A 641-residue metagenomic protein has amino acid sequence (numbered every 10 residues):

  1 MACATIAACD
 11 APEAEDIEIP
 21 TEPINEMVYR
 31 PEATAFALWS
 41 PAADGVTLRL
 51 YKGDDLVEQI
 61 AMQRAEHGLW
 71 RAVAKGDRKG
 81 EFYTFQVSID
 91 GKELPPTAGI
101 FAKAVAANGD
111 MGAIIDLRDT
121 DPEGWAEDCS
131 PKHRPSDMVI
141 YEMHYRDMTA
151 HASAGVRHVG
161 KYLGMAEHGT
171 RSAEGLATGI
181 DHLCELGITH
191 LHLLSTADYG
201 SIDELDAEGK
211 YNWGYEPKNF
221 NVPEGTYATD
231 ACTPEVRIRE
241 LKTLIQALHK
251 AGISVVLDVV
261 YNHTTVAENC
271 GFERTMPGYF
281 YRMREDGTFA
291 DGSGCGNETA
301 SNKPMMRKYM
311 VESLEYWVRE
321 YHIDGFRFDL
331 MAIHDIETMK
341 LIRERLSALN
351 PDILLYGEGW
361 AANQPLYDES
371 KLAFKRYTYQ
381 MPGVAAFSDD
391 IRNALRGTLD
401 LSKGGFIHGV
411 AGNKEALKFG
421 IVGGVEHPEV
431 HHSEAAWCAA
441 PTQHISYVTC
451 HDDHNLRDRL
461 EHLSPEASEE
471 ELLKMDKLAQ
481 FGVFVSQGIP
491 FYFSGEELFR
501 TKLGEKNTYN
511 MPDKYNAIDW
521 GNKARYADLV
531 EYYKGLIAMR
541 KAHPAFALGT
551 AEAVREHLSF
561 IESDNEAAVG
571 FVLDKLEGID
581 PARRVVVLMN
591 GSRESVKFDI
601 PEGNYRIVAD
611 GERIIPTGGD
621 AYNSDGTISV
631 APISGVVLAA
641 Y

Functional and structural regions predicted by a protein language model:
A7-A8: C-terminal motif of bacterial Sec signal peptides marking the signal peptidase cleavage site
P12-P31, L56, R64-E167: The feature marks proteins involved in alpha-glucan
E32-F36: Structural beta-strand segments of beta-rich domains
L38, F85, M143, L193 (+8 more regions): Conserved, mostly hydrophobic/aromatic
W39-G45, S592-R593, E602-G603: Short proline/glycine-enriched turn/loop motifs at strand-loop junctions of beta-rich domains
S40, G80-E81, D620-Y641: C-terminal beta-strand-rich structural cap/linker in extracellular carbohydrate-active enzymes
N108, A113-I115, R343-E344, A348-F499 (+6 more regions): Conserved alpha/beta catalytic core and glycan-binding cleft of carbohydrate-active enzymes
R146-Y321, M331-N350, L354, P365: Substrate-binding/active-site clefts of carbohydrate-active enzymes
